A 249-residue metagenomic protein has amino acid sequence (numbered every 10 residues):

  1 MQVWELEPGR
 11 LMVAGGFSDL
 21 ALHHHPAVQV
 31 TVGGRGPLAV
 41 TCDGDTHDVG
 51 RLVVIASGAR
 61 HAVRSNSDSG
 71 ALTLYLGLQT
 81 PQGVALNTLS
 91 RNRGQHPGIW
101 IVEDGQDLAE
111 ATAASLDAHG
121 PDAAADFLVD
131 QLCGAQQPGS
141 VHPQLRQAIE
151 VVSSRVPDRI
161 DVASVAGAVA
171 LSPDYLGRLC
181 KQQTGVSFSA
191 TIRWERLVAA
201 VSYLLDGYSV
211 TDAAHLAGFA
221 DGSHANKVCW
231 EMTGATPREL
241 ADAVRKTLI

Functional and structural regions predicted by a protein language model:
M1-R91: N-terminal regulatory/effector-sensing and dimerization cores that precede helix-turn-helix DNA-binding domains
M12-G15, L128-Q137, G177-G185: Short, Lys/Arg-enriched N-terminal segment that forms or immediately precedes the first helix of a structured domain
T73-H119, P157: General nucleic-acid-binding
V84-N87, G134, E231, A241-I249: Short, charged, intrinsically disordered terminal tails
I101-A113, C133-I160, A166-V169, A190-Y208: A short, Lys/Arg-enriched amphipathic alpha-helix from helix-turn-helix/homeodomain DNA-binding modules
R159-A163, Q182-A220, N226, D242-I249: Terminal helix-turn-helix DNA-binding modules in bacterial transcription factors
S172, A220-D221: Short coil turns linking two alpha-helices in DNA-binding domains
L176, C180, H224-A225, C229: Short hydrophobic/aromatic patch on the recognition helix
